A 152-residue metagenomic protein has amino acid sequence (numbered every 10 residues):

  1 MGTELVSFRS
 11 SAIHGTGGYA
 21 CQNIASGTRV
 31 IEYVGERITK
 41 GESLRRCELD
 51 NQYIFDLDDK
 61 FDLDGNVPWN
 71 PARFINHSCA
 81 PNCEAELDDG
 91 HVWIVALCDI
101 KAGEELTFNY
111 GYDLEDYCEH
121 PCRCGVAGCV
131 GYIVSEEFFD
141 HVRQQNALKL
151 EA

Functional and structural regions predicted by a protein language model:
M1-E86, V142: Catalytic cores of histone-lysine modification enzymes
S78-A152: C-terminal SET catalytic tail plus cysteine-rich post-SET Zn-binding segment of SAM-dependent SET-domain
